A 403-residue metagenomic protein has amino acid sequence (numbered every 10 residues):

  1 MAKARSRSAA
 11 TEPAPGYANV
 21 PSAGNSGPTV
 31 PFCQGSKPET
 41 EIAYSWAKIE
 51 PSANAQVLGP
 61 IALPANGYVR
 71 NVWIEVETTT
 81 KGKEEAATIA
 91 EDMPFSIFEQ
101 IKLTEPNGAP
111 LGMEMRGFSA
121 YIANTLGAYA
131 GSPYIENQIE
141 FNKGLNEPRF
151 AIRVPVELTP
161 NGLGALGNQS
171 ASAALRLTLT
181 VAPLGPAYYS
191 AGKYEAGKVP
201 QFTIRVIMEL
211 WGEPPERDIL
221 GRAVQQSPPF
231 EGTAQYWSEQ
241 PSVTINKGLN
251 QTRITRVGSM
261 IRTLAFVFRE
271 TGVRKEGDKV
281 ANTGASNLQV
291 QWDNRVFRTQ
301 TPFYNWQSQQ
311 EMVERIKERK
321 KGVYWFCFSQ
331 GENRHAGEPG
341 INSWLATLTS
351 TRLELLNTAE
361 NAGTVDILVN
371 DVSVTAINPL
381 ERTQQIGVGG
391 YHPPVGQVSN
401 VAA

Functional and structural regions predicted by a protein language model:
A2-A403: Short, low-complexity Pro/Thr/Gly
